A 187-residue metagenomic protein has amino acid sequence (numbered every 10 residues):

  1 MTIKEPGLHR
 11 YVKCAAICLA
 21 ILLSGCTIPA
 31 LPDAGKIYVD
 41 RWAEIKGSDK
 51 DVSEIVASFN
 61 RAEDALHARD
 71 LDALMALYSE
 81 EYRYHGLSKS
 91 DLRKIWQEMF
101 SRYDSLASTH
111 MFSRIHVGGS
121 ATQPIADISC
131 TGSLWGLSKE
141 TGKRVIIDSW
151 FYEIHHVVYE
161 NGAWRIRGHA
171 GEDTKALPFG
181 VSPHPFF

Functional and structural regions predicted by a protein language model:
T2-I3, W42-K46, T141: Short coil/turn segments at secondary-structure junctions
I3-A15: Bacterial N-terminal signal peptides that target proteins for export
C14-S24: Bacterial N-terminal signal peptides
G25, F112-R114, G168: Extracellular/lumenal ectodomain signal focusing on beta-strand-rich modules and carbohydrate-recognition contexts
C26-A68, A73-L77: Short, low-complexity N-terminal intrinsically disordered segments enriched in polar/charged residues
V56, M75-A121, I125, C130: Short solvent-exposed beta->alpha transition segments
S58, T109, S149-F151: Residues that act as N-cap/strand-start positions at coil-to-secondary-structure junctions
G119-F187: Exposed beta-sheet edge and beta->alpha loop/turn motif
